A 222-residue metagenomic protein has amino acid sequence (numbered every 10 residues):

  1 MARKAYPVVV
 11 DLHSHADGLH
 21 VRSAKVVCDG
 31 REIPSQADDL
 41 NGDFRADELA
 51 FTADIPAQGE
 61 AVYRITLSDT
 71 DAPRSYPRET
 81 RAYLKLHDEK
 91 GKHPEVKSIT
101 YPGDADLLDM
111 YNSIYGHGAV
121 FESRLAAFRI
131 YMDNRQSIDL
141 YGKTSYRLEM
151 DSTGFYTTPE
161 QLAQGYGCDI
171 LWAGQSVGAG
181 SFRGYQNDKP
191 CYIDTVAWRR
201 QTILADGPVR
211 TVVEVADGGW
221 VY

Functional and structural regions predicted by a protein language model:
M1-D109, G116-G118: Alpha-mannosidase-like glycoside hydrolase catalytic domains involved in N-glycan trimming, generalizing to other
V8, L49, I138, G180-R183: Generic hydrophobic, helix-prone segments enriched in Leu/Val/Ile
K25, V120, V212-E214: Residue-level detector of beta-strand face positions
D29, R124, A216-G218: Short strand-coil-strand connectors
I33, I55-A61, F128-R129, Q136-D139 (+1 more regions): Short, surface-exposed beta-strand/loop "edge" segments at domain boundaries and coil↔beta transitions
H93-V96, D133-N134, G142-F155, G207 (+2 more regions): Extended interaction regions within the primary functional domain
P102-D104, L108-Y166: A structural/positional concept
L162-Y222: Extended, loop-rich substrate-binding clefts of extracytoplasmic carbohydrate-active enzymes
